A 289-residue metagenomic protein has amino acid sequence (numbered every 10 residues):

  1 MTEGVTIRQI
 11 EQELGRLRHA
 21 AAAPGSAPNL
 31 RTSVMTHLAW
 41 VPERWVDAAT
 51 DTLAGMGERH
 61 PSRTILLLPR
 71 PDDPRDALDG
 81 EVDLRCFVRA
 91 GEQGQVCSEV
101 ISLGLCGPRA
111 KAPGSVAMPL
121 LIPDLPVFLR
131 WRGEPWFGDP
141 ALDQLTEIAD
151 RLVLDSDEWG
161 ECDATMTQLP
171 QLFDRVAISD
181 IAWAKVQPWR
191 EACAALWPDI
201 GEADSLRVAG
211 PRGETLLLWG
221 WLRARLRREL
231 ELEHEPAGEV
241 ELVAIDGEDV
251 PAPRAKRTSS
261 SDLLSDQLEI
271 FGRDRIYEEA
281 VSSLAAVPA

Functional and structural regions predicted by a protein language model:
M1-L125: An N-terminal, globular interaction/scaffold subdomain
M1-T32, D180-L196, I270-A289: Short N-terminal or domain-adjacent regulatory/targeting segments
R16, P24-G25, M35, T52-L53 (+2 more regions): C-terminal structured domains
G55-L66, L121-F128, T146-V153, R223-E235: Structural alpha-beta junctions
R63-D73, R130-R132, L154-W159, A177-I181 (+1 more regions): A generic structural motif
F87-R89, F173-A184, I200, K256-R257 (+2 more regions): Extended, compositionally simple fibrous regions characteristic of intermediate-filament-like scaffolds
S98-C193: Internal, hydrophobic cores of structured domains that mediate oligomerization or house catalytic pockets within large
I178-L230: ATP/pyrophosphate-binding catalytic subdomain of soluble kinases
